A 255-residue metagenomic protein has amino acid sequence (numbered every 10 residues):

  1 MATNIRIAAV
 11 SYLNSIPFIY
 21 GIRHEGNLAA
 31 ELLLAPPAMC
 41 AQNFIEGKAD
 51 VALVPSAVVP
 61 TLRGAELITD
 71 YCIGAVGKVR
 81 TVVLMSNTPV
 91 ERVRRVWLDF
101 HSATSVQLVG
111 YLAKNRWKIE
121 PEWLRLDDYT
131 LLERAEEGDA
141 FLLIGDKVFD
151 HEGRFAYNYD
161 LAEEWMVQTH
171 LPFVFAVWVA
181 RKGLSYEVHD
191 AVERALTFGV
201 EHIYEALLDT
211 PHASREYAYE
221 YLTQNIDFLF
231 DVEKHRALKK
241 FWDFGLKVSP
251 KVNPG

Functional and structural regions predicted by a protein language model:
A2-S11, A30-L33, R94-W97: Short, well-ordered beta-strand elements
Y12-N14, P36-A38, K48-P60, Y71 (+1 more regions): Beta->alpha turn/N-cap motifs
G21, T81-V90, R95, F173-E187: A bilobed periplasmic-binding-protein/Venus flytrap-type ligand-binding module shared by bacterial periplasmic
E31-Q42, E120-E137: Short helix-initiation/N-cap motifs at beta->coil->alpha
Y71-T130, W165-M166: A conserved helix-loop-strand patch within extracytoplasmic ligand-binding domains of the periplasmic binding
A103-D127, V179-N225, L229: Ligand-binding clefts/hinges and TM-proximal coupling segments of bilobed small-molecule sensing domains
R125-L208: Pocket-lining segment of extracytoplasmic ligand-binding domains
V148, L208-G255: An extracytoplasmic/periplasmic, membrane-proximal ligand-sensing/linker region
